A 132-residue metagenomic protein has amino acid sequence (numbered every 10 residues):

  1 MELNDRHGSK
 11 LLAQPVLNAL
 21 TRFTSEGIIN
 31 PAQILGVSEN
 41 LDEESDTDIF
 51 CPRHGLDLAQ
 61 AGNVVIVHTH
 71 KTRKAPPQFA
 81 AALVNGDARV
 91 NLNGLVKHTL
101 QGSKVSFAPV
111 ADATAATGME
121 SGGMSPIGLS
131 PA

Functional and structural regions predicted by a protein language model:
M1-A132: Extended, low-hydrophobicity, polar/charged segments
